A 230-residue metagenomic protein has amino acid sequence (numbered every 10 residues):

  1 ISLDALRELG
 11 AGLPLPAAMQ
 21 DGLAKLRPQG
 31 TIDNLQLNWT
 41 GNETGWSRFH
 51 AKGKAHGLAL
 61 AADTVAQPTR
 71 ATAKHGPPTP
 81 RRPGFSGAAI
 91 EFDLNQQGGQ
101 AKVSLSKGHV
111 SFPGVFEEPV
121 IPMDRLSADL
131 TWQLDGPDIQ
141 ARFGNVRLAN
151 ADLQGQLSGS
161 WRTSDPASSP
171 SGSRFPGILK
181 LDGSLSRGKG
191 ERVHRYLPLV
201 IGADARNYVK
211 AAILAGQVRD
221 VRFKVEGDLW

Functional and structural regions predicted by a protein language model:
I1-T79, P83, I90-F92, L105-A151 (+1 more regions): Extended amphipathic, helix-rich lipid-handling scaffolds
T44-S47, S169-S173: Short loop/turn motifs that connect adjacent beta-strands in outer-membrane beta-barrel proteins
A88, Q154-Q156: Short, surface-exposed coil-to-beta transition loops
Q96, S164-P166: Short acidic-glycine loop/turn motifs at beta-strand connectors
Q97-A101: Carboxylate/His-rich catalytic cores and anion/metal-binding grooves
